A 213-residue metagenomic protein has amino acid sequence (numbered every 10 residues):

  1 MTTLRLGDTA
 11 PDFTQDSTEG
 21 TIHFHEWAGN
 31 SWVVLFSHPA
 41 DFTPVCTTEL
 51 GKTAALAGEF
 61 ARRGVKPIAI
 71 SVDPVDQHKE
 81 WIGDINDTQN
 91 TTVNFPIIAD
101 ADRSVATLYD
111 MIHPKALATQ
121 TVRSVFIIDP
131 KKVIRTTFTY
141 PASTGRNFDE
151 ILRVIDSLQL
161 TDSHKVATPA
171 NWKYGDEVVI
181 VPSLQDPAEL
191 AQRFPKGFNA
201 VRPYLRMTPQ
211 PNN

Functional and structural regions predicted by a protein language model:
M1-N213: Chalcogenol-based redox active-site neighborhoods
